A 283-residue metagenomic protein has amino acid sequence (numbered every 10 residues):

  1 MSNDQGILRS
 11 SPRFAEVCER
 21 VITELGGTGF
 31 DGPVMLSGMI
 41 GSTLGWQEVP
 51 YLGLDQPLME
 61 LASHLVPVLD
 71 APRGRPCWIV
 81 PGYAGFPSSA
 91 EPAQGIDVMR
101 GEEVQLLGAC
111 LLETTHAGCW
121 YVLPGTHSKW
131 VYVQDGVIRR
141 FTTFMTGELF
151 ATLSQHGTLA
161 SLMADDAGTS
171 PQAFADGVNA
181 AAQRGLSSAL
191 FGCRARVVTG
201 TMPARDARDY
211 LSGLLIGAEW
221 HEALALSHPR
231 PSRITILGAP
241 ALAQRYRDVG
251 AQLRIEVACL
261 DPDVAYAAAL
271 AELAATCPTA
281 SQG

Functional and structural regions predicted by a protein language model:
M1-R13, L260: Short glycine-rich, Thr/Ser-proximal phosphate-binding strand/loop in the N-terminal lobe of ATP-dependent enzymes
G6-S10, A84-Q183: Glycine-rich phosphate-binding loop plus the immediately following alpha-helix
C18-P33, W220-R230: Phosphate/pyrophosphate-binding loops at sites that engage ATP/ADP/AMP, CoA/4′-phosphopantetheine, polyphosphate
L25-I96, D135: Short beta-strand-loop/turn "lid" adjacent to the catalytic site in phosphate-handling enzymes
P33-S37, C119-L123, T235-I236: Short glycine-aspartate micro-motif
N179-W220: Adenine-nucleotide phosphate-binding core of ATP-dependent small-molecule kinases
P231-V249: Glycine-rich phosphate-binding loops at beta-strand->alpha-helix junctions
A258-G283: Glycine-rich phosphate-binding/hydrolytic loop that grips phosphoryl groups
